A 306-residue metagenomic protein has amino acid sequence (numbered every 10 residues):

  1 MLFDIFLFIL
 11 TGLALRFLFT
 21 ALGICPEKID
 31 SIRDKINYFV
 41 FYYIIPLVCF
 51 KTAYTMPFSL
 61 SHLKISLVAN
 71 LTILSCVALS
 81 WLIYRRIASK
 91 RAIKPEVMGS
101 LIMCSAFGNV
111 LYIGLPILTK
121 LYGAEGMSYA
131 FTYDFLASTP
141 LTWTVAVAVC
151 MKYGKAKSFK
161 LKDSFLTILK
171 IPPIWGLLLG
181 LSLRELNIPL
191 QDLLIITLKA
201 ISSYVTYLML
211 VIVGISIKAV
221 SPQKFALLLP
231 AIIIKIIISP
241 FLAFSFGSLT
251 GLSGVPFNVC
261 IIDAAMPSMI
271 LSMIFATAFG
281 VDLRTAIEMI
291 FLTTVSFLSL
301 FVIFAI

Functional and structural regions predicted by a protein language model:
M1-I306: Alpha-helical transmembrane segments of multi-pass small-molecule/ion transporters
